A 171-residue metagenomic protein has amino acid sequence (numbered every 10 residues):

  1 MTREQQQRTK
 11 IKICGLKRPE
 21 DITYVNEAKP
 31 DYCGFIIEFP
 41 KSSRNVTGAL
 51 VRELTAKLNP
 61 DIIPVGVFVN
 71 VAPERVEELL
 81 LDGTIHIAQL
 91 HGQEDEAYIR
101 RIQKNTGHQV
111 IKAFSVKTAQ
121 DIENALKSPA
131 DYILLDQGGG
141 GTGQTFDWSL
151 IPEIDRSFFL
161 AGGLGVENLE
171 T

Functional and structural regions predicted by a protein language model:
M1-T171: Conserved N-terminal beta1-alpha1 strand-loop-helix module at the mouth
